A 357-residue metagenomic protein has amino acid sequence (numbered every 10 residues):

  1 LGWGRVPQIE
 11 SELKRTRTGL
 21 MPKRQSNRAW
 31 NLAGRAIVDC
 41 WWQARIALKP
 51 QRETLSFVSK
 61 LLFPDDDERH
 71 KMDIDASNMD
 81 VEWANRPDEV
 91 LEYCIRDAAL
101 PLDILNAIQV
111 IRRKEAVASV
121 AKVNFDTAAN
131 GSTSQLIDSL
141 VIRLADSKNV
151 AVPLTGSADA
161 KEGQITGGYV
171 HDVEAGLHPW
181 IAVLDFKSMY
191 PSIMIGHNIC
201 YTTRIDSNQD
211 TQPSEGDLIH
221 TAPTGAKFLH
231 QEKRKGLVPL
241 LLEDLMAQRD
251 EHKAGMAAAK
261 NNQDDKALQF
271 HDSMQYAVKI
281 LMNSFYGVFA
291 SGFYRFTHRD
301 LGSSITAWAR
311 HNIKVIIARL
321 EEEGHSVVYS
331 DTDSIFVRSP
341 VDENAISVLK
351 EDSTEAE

Functional and structural regions predicted by a protein language model:
G2-A98: Active-site-proximal helix-loop-helix substrate-binding element of RNase H-like nuclease domains
R17-M21, A226-F228, S353-E357: Phosphate/diphosphate-binding loops
W42, R52-P64, G176-I195, L229-E232 (+1 more regions): Feature marking long nucleic-acid-engaging regions of large polymerase/nuclease enzymes
D80-H197, M256, D264-H311, V315-I317 (+2 more regions): Common nucleic-acid-contacting/processivity interface regions adjacent to the catalytic cores of nucleic-acid enzymes
M189-A258, K279, N283-S284, V288 (+1 more regions): Metal-dependent catalytic core segments for phosphate chemistry
G324-V328: Conserved helix-loop-beta segment at the catalytic/binding core of cyclic-nucleotide signaling proteins
R338-E357: C-terminal polymerase-core module
